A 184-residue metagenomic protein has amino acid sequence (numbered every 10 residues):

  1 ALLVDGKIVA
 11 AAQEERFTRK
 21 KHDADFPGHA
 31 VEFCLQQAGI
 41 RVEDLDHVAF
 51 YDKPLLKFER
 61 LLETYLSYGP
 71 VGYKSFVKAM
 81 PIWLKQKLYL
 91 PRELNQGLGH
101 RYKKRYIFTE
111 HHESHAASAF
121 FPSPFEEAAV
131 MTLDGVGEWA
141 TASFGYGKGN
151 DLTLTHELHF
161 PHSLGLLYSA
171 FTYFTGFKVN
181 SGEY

Functional and structural regions predicted by a protein language model:
A1-Y184: Short acidic/glycine-rich loops and adjacent helix/strand connectors that line catalytic pockets where negatively
